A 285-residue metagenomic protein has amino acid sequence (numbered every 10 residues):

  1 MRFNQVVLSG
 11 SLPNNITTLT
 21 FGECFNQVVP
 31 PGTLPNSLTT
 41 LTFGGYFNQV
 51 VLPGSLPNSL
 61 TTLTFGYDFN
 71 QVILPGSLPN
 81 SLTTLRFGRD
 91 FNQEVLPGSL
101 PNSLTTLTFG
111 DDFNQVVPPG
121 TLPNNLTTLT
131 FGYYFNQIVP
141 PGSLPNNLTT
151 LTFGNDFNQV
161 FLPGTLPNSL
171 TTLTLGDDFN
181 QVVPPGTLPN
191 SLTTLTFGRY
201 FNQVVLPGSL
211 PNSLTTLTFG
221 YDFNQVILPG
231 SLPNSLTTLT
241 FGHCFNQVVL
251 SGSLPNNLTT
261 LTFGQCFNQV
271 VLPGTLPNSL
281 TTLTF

Functional and structural regions predicted by a protein language model:
M1-R2, T284-F285: A detector of long low-complexity, disordered segments enriched in serine/threonine/proline
R2-S11, C24-P31, Y46-S55, D68-S77 (+9 more regions): Leucine-rich repeat
L19-F21, L41-F43, L63-F65, L85-F87 (+9 more regions): Conserved hydrophobic beta-strand positions in leucine-rich repeat
